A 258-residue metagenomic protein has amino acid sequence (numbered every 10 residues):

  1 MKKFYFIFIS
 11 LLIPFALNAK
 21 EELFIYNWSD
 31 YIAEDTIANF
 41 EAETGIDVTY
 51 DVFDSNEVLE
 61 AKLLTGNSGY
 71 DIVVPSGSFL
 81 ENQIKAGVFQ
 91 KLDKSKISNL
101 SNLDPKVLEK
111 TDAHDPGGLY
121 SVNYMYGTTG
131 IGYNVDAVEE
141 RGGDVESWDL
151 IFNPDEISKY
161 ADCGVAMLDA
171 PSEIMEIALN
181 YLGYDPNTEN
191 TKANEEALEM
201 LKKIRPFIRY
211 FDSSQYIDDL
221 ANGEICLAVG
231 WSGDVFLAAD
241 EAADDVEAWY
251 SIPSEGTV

Functional and structural regions predicted by a protein language model:
K2-S10: Sec-dependent signal peptide recognition, specifically the positively charged N-region followed immediately by
I9-N18: Hydrophobic h-region of N-terminal signal peptides that target proteins for export in Gram-negative bacteria
K20-Q83, D218: Early extracytoplasmic/lumenal segment of secretory-pathway proteins
V48-S55, V74, E189-K192, P206-S213 (+1 more regions): Short beta-strand-to-loop elements that line the ligand-binding cleft of bilobed periplasmic-binding protein-like
D71-P75, R209-Y210, C226-W231, W249-Y250: Paired acidic/hydrophobic, glycine-rich loop segments that form the ligand-binding mouth/hinge of periplasmic-binding
G77-L80, I84-F207, S214-A221: Extracytoplasmic ligand-binding site segments that recognize negatively charged/polar headgroups
F79-N82, L227-V246: A ligand-binding cleft/hinge motif common to bilobed small-molecule-binding domains
N194-K202, R209, A243-V258: Periplasmic-binding protein-like
